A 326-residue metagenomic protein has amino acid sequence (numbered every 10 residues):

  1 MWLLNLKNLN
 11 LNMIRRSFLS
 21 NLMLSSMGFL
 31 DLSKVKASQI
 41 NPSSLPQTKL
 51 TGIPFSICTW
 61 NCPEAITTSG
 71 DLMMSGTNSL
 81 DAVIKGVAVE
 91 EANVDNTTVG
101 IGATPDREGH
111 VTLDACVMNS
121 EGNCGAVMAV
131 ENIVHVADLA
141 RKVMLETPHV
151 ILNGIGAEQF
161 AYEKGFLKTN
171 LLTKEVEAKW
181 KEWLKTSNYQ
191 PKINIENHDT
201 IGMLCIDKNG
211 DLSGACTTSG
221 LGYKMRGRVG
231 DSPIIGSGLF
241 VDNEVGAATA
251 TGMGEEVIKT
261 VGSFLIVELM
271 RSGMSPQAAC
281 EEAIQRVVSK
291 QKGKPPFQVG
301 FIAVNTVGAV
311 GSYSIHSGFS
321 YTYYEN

Functional and structural regions predicted by a protein language model:
W2-M27: N-terminal secretory signal peptides and thylakoid transit peptides that target proteins across membranes
I14, M23, M27, S38-N326: Alpha/propeptide regions of enzymes that mature by internal proteolysis
D31-K34: C-terminal segment of classical bacterial N-terminal signal peptides
